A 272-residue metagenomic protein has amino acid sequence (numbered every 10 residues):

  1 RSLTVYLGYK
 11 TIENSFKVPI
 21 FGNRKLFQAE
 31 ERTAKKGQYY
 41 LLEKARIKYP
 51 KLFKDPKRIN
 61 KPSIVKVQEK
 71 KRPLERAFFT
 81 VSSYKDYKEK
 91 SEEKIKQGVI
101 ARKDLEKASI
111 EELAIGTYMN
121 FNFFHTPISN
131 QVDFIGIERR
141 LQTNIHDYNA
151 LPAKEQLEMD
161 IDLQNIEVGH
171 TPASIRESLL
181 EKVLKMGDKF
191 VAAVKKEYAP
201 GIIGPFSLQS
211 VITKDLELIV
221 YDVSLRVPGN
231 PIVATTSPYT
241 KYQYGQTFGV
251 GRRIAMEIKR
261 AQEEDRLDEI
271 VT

Functional and structural regions predicted by a protein language model:
R1-P62, K70-R72: Conserved N-proximal alpha/beta basic substrate-recognition cap immediately N-terminal to, or forming the N-lobe
Y39, K48-P50, T80-N120, T143-Y148 (+1 more regions): Conserved ATP-binding module of the ATP-grasp superfamily
P62-Y84: Conserved anion/nucleotide-ligand pocket segment
S63-K66, N122-F123, S210, L216-V227: A short beta-strand motif that forms the metal-chelation/ATP-contact edge of phosphoryl-transfer active sites
I110-E111, F121-N122, Y198-D215: A short glycine-rich, hydrophobically flanked beta-strand micro-motif that places a catalytic Asp/Glu for divalent metal
G116-Y118, P127-V132, G201-I203, T213-L218: Coil-to-beta-strand transition motifs
F123-V194, S224-A255: ATP-dependent carboxylate/phosphate-activation module, predominantly the ATP-grasp catalytic core and closely related
R252-T272: Cysteine/selenocysteine-centered motifs that mediate thiol-based redox chemistry or coordinate metal-sulfur cofactors
